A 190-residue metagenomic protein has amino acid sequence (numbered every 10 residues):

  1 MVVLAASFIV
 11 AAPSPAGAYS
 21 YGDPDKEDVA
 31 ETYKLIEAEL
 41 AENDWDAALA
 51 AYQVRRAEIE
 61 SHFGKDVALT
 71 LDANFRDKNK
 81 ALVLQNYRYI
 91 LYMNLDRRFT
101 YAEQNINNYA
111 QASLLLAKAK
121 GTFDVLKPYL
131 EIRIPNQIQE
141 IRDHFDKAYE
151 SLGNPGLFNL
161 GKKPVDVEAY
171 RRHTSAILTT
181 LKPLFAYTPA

Functional and structural regions predicted by a protein language model:
V2-A11: Bacterial N-terminal signal peptides
A11-G17: Bacterial Sec-dependent signal peptides at the C-terminal "C-region" and cleavage site
G17-A190: Mature extracytoplasmic or organellar-lumen-exposed domains after removal of signal/transit peptides
